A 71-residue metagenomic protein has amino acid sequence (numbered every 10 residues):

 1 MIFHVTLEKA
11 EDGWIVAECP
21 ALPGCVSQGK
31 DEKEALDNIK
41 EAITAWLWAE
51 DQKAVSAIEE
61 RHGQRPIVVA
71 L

Functional and structural regions predicted by a protein language model:
M1-H4, A10, K33, D37-L71: Short, charged, surface-exposed hinge/linker loops at domain edges that act as mobile lids or interdomain connectors
E8-L22: Short aromatic-glycine-(Arg/Gly/Cys) micro-motifs in beta-strand/loop hairpins
C19, C25, W46: Functionally engaged cysteine thiol sites
P23-E32: A short, exposed loop/beta-hairpin motif centered on an aromatic-Gly-Thr core
